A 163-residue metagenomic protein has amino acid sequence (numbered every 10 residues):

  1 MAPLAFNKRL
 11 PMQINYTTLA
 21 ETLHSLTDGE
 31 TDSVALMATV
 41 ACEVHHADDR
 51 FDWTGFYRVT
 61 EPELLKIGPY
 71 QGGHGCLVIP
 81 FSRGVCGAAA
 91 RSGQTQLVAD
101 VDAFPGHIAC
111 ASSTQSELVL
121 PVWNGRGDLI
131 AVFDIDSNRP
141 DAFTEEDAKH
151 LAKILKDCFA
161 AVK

Functional and structural regions predicted by a protein language model:
M1-H74, K153-V162: Intrinsically disordered, low-complexity terminal regulatory regions
W53, V119, V132: Short hydrophobic/aromatic beta-strand element in the GNAT-like acyltransferase core that lines or flanks the acyl-donor
V59-S112: Regulatory sensory and allosteric helical modules in signal-transduction proteins and certain transcription factors
S116-N124: A short, aliphatic-rich beta-strand micro-motif
W123-S137: Sensory-domain boundary capping and coupling elements
L129, F143-E145, H150, A161: Well-ordered alpha/beta subsegment
R139-D141: A generic structural motif
